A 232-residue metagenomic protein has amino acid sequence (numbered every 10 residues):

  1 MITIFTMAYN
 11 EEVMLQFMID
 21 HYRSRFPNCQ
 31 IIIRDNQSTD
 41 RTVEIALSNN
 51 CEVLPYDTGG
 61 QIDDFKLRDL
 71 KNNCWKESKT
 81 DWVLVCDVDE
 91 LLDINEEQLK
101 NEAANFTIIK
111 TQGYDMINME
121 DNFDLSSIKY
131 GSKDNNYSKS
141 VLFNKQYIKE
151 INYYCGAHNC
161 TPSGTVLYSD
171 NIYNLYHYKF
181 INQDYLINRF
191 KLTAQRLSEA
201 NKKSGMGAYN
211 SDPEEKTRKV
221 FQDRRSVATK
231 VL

Functional and structural regions predicted by a protein language model:
M1-D20: N-proximal low-complexity "stem/linker" segments adjacent to membrane-targeting elements
T6, N28-Q37: Short beta-strand/loop segment that forms part of the nucleotide-sugar
D20-C29: Short, acidic, metal-binding catalytic loop of nucleotide-sugar glycosyltransferases
R34-I45, T58-G60: A conserved acidic beta->alpha catalytic loop
A46-V85: Active-site-proximal specificity loops/subdomain of glycosyltransferases
D64-D69, I94-L232: Catalytic-site signature of metal-activated, phosphate-bearing donor transferases, centered on the GT-A/GT-A-like
D87-L91: The conserved acidic donor/metal-binding loop of glycosyltransferases
